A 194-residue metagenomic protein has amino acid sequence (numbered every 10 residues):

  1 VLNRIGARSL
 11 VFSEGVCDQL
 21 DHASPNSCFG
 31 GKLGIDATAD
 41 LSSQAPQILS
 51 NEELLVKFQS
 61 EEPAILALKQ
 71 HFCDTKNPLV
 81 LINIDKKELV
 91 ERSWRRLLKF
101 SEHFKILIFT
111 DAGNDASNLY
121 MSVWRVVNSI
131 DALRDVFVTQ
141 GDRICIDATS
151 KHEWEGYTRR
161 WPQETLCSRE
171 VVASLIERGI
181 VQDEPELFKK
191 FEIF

Functional and structural regions predicted by a protein language model:
V1-F194: Charged, compositionally biased interaction regions
